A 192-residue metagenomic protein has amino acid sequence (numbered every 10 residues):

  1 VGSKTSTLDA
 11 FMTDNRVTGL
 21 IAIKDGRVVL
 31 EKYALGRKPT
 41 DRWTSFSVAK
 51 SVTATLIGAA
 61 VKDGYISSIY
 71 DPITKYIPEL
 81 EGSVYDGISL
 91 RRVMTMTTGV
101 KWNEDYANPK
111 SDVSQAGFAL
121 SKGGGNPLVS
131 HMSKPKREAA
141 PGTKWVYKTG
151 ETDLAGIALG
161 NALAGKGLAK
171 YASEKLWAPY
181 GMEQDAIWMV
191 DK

Functional and structural regions predicted by a protein language model:
G2-T5, N15-R16, D41-A49, I66 (+9 more regions): Solvent-exposed, acidic/flexible segments
T7-R37, G181: A short, well-structured edge-of-sheet supersecondary motif
G19-A22, V28-E31, F46, R92-T95 (+2 more regions): Structural recognition of the beta-strand scaffold that forms the well-ordered cores of secreted hydrolase catalytic
G26, W43-I69, V93, A155-L159: Active-site SXXK
K32-Y33, E104-N108: Short, solvent-exposed loop/turn and secondary-structure capping segments
T44, D63-K101, D105, K134-R137 (+1 more regions): Active-site helix/loop module of the DD-peptidase/beta-lactamase fold, centered on the serine-lysine SxxK catalytic
K110-P135: Amphipathic alpha-helical interface segments
A139-K148, K192: Solvent-exposed loop and edge beta-strand segments that line ligand/cofactor-binding and catalytic clefts
